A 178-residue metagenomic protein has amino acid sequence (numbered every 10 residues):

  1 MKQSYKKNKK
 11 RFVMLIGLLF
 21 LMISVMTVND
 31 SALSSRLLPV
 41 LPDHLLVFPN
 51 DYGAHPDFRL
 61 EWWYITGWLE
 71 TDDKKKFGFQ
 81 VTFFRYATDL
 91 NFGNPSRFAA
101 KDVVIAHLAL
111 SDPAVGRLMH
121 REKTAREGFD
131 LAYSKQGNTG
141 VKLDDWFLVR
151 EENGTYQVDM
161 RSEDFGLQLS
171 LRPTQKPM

Functional and structural regions predicted by a protein language model:
K2-V13, M22-M178: Targeting-peptide/extracellular-domain and disordered-appendage signature
